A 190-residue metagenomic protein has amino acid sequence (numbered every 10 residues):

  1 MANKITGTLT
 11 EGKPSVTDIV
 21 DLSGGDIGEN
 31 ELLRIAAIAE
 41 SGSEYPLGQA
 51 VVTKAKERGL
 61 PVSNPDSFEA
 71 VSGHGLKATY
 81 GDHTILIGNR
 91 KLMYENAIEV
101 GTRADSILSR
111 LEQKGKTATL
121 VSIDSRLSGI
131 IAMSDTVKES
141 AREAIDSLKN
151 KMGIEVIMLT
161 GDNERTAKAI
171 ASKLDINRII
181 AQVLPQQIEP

Functional and structural regions predicted by a protein language model:
M1-P190: Cytosolic catalytic headpiece
